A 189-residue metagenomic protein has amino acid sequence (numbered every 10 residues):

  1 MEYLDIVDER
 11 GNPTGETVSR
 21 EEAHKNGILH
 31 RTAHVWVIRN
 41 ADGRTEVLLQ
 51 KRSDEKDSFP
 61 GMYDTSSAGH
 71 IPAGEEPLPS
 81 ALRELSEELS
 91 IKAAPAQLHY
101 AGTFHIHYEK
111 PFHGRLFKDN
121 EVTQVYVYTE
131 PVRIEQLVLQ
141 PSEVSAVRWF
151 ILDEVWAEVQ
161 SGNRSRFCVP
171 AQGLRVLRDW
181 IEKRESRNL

Functional and structural regions predicted by a protein language model:
M1-D42: Acidic, metal-coordinating catalytic segment for phosphate/diphosphate chemistry, firing primarily on the Nudix
L4, G27-I28, V47, Q136 (+1 more regions): A residue-level structural signature of the nucleotidyltransferase/glycosyltransferase Rossmann-like core
E21, G61-Y63, S67, A73 (+1 more regions): Nudix hydrolase/Nudix homology domain
E22-T32, G43-R83, E87: Conserved Nudix-box catalytic region and its N-terminal flanking loop in Nudix hydrolases and closely related
I38-T45, D54-K56, I106, V132: Short, charged/polar surface micro-motifs in flexible loops or helix N-caps
L78-H113: Internal catalytic-core helix/loop-beta-alpha segment that presents or stabilizes conserved functional determinants
